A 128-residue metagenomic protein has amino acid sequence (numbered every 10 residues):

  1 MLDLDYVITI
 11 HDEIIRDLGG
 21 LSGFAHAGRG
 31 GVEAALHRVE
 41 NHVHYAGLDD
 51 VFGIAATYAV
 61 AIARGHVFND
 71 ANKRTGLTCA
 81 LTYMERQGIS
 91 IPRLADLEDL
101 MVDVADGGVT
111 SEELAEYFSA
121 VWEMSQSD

Functional and structural regions predicted by a protein language model:
M1-D128: FIC/Doc superfamily catalytic core
